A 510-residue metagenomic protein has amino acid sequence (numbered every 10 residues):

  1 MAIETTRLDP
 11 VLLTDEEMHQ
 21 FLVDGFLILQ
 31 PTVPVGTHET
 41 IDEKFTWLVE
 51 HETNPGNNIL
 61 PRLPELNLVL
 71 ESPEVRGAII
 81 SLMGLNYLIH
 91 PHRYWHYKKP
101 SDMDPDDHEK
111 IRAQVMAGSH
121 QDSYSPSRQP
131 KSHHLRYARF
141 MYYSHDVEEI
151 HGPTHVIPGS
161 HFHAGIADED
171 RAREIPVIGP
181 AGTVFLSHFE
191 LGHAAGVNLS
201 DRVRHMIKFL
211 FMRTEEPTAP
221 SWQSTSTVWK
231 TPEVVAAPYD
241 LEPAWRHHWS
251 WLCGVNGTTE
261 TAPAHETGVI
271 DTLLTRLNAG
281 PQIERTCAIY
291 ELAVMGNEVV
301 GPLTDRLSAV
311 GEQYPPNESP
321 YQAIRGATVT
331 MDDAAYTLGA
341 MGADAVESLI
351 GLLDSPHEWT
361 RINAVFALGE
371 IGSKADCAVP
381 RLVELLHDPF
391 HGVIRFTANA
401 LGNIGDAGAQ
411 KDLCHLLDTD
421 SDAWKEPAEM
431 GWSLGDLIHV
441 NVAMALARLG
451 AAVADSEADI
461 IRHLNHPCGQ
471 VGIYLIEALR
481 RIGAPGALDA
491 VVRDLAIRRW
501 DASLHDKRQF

Functional and structural regions predicted by a protein language model:
A2-L8, L13-E16, Q20-D24, V33-A181 (+2 more regions): Non-heme Fe(II) oxygenase catalytic core, chiefly the N-lobe of the double-stranded beta-helix
I3, A194-T275, R285-T286, Y290 (+1 more regions): Non-heme Fe(II)/2-oxoglutarate
M18, D42, T46, N67 (+9 more regions): Non-transmembrane alpha-helical segments in soluble domains of secreted/periplasmic/extracellular proteins
E242-H265, I283-E298, N317-D344, S348-G351 (+7 more regions): Structural detector for internal amphipathic alpha-helices that build alpha-solenoid repeat scaffolds
T272-L274, P302-L307, S348-I350, R381-V383 (+4 more regions): Buried hydrophobic core positions in alpha-solenoid tandem helical repeats
L277, L307-G311, L353, G372 (+6 more regions): A conserved position within tetratricopeptide repeats
G280-P281, G311-E312, G326-A327, P356-H357 (+5 more regions): Short inter-helical turns and helix N-cap capping residues of alpha-solenoid HEAT/ARM repeat scaffolds
